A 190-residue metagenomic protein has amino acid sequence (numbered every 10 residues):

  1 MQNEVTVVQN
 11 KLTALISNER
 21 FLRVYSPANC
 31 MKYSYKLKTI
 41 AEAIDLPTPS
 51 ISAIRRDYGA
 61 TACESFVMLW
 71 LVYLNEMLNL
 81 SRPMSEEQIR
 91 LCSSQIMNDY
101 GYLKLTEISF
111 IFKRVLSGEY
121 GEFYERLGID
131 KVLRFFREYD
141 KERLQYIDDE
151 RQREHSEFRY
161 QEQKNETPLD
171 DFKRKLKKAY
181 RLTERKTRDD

Functional and structural regions predicted by a protein language model:
M1-D190: Charged interaction scaffolds used for protein-protein
